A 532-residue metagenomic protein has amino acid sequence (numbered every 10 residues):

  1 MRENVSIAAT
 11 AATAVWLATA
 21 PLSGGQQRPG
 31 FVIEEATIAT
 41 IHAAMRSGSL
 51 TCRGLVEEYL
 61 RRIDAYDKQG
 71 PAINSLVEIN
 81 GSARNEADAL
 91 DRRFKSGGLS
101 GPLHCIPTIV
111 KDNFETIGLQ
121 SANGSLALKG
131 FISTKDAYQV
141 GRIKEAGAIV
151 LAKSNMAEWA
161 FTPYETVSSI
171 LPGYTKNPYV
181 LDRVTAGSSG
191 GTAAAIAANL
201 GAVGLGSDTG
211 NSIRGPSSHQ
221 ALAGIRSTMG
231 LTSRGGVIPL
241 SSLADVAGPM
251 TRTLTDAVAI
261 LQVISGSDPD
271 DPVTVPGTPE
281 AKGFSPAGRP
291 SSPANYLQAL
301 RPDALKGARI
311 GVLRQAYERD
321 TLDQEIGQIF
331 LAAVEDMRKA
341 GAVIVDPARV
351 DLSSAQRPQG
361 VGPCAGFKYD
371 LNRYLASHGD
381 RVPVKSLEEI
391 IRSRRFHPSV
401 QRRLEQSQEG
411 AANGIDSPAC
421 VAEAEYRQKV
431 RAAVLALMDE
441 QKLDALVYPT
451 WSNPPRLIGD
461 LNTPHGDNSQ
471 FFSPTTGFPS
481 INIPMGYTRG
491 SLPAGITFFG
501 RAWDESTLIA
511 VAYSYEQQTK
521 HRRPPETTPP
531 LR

Functional and structural regions predicted by a protein language model:
A8-A20: Bacterial N-terminal signal peptides
A20-Q26: Signal peptide processing junction and immediate N-terminal pro/mature segment of secreted/exported proteins
Q26-A122, L126-K129, W159-P163, V273-G288 (+4 more regions): Short, well-ordered alpha-helical
I38, A43-L50, L60-A72, G81-R84 (+10 more regions): Sec-exported extracytoplasmic/periplasmic mature domains
G48, C105, E145, G201 (+5 more regions): Glycine-rich, small-residue loops and helix-cap segments that act as flexible hinges at active-site edges
A65, I149, A197-G311, R319-D320 (+3 more regions): Structural helix-boundary/capping segments
L103-A247, P272-E280, L313-A316, L446-P464 (+1 more regions): Short glycine/serine-rich loop/turn segments
H104-N123, Q298-Q315, A365-L435, P484-P493: Short helix-loop capping/hinge segments that flank enzyme active sites or metal/cofactor-binding pockets
